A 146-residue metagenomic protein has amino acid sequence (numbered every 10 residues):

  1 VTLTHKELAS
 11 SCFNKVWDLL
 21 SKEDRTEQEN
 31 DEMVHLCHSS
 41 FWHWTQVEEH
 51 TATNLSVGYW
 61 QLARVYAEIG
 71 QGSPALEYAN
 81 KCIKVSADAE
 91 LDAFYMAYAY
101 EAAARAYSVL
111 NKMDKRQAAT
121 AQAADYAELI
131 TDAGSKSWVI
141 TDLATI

Functional and structural regions predicted by a protein language model:
L3-T4, H50, E90-L91, I130-T131: Structural signature of alpha-solenoid helical repeat scaffolds
H5, C12-K15, L19, L36 (+4 more regions): TPR repeat positional signature
L8, E32-M33, E48, L55 (+2 more regions): Residues that mark the junctions of alpha-helical repeat units in TPR/alpha-solenoid scaffolds
W17-D18, H38-Q46, N80-D88, A121-D132: Amphipathic alpha-helical segments of tetratricopeptide repeats
D18, V65, A99, A106-V109: Residue-level signature for tetratricopeptide repeat
